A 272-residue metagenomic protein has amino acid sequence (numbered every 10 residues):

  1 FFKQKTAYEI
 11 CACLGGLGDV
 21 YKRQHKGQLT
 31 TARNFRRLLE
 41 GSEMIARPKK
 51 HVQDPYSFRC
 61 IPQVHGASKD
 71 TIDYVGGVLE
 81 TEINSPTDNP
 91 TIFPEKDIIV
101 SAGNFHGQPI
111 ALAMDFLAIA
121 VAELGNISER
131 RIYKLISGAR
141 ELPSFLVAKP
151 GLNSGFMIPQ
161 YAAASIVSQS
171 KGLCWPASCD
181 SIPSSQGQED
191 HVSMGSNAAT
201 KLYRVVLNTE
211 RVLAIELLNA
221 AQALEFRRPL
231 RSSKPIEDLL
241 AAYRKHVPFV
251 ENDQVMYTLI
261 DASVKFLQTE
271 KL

Functional and structural regions predicted by a protein language model:
F1-Y21: Single conserved hydrophobic/aromatic residue that forms the stacking wall/gate of nucleotide- or nucleobase-binding
A12, D19, I45-K50, E82-P94 (+4 more regions): Flexible, glycine/charged-enriched surface loops at secondary-structure junctions
A12, D19-N126: Accessory "access/gating" subregions that flank catalytic or transport cores
D19-H25, V52-P55, I92-I99, L135-R140 (+4 more regions): A glycine-rich phosphate-binding loop feature that marks nucleotide/adenosyl-phosphate handling sites
R23-G27, Q53-Y56, C60-T71, A102-F105 (+12 more regions): Catalytic cores of large soluble enzymes that bind and process phosphate-bearing ligands
N34, L38-G41, A67, T71-S85 (+8 more regions): Generic, well-ordered alpha-helical scaffold segments in large soluble proteins
Q108-R228: C-terminal catalytic subdomain
S170-L173, G187-H191, G195, L218-L272: Glycine-rich cofactor/substrate-binding loops
